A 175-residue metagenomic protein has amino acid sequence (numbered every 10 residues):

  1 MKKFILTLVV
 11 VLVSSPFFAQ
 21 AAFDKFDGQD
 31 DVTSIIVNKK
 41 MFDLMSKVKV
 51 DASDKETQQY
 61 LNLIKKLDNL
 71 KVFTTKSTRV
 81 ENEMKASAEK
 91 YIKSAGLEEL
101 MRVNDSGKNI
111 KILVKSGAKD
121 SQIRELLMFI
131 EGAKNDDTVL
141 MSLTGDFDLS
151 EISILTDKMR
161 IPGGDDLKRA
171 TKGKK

Functional and structural regions predicted by a protein language model:
M1-K25: Bacterial Sec-dependent N-terminal signal peptides
D24-A88: Early exported N-terminus immediately downstream of N-terminal targeting peptides
D24-Q29, K93-G96, S106, N135 (+1 more regions): Contiguous interface-forming segments/domains that mediate binding rather than catalysis
D31, D68, G96, K108-I110 (+2 more regions): Envelope-exposed proteins and targeting segments
S34-I36, K71-F73, M101, K111-L113 (+2 more regions): Soluble periplasmic/extracytoplasmic beta-strand elements of cell-envelope proteins
L70-L113, A118: Mid-length scaffold segments of soluble, non-membrane domains
K119-I152: A short, solvent-exposed beta-edge/loop patch
D146-K175: C-terminal partner/receptor-binding element of secreted or periplasmic proteins
